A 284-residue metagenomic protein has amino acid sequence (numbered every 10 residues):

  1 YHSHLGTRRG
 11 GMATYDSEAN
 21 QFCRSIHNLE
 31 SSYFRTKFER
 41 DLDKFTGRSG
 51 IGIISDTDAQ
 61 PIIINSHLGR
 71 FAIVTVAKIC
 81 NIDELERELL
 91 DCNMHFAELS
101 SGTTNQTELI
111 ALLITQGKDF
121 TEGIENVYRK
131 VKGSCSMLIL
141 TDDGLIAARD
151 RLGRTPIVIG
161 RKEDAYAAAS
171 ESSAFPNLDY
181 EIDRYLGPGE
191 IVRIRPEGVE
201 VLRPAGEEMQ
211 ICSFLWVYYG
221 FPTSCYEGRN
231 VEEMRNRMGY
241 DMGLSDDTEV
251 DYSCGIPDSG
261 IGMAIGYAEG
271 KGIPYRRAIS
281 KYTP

Functional and structural regions predicted by a protein language model:
Y1-P188, R193-V250, I256: Conserved short alpha-helical segments that host acidic/polar catalytic motifs at enzyme active sites
E232-P284: Conserved PRPP/pyrophosphate-binding segment of the phosphoribosyltransferase/PRPP-pathway fold
